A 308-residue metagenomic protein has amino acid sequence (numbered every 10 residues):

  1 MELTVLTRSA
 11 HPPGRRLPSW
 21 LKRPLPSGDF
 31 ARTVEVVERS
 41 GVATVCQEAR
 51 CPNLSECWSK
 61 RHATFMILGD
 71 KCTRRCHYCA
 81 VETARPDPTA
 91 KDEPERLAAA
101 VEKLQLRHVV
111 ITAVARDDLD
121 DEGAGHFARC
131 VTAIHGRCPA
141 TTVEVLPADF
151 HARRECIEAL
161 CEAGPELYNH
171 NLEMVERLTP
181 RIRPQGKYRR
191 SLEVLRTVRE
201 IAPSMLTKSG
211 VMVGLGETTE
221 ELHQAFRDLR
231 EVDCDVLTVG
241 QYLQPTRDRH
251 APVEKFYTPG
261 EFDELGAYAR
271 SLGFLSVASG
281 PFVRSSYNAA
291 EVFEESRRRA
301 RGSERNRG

Functional and structural regions predicted by a protein language model:
M1-T64, L68, E95-A99, Q105 (+4 more regions): Auxiliary Fe-S-binding modules of radical SAM enzymes
C51, C72, C76-C79: Short cysteine clusters
E56-S59, H77, V81-A84: Short functional micro-motifs and their immediate structural scaffolds
T73, V175-E176, Q244, R284: Alpha-helix N-cap/helix-start and coil->helix boundary motif
R75, L119, L178, R247 (+1 more regions): Glycine/Thr-rich phosphate-binding loops of Rossmann-like dinucleotide-binding domains
A80-L97, K103-V194, K208, V236-T238: Core AdoMet radical
